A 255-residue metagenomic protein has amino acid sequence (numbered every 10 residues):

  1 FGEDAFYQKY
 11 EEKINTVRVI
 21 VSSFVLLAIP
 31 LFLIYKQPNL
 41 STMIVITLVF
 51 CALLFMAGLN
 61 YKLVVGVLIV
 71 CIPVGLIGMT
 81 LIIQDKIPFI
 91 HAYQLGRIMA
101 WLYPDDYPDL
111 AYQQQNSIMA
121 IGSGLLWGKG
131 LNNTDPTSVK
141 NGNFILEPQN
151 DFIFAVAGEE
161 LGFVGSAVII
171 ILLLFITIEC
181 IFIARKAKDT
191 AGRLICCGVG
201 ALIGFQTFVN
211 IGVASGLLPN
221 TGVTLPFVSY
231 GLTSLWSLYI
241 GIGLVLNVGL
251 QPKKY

Functional and structural regions predicted by a protein language model:
F1-Q115, A155-S215, I240-L244: Hydrophobic alpha-helical transmembrane segments of multi-pass inner membrane proteins, especially in bacterial systems
Q37-P38, T42, L125, K129-G130 (+1 more regions): Glycine/serine-rich anion-binding loops at beta->alpha junctions that coordinate negatively charged ligand groups
I46, N133-K140, L172, S215-T224 (+1 more regions): Re-entrant/interfacial helical elements at transmembrane boundaries that shape and gate the permeation pathway
A111-N132: Extracytosolic (periplasmic/ER-lumenal) interhelical loops and adjacent juxtamembrane/interface segments of multi-pass
S123, D135, F205-T207: Juxtamembrane non-transmembrane "cap" segments at the membrane-aqueous interface of multi-pass membrane proteins
L125-L161: Long extracytoplasmic/lumenal interhelical loops at the membrane interface of multi-pass membrane proteins
Q206-Y255: A juxtamembrane structural motif centered on a specific transmembrane helix
